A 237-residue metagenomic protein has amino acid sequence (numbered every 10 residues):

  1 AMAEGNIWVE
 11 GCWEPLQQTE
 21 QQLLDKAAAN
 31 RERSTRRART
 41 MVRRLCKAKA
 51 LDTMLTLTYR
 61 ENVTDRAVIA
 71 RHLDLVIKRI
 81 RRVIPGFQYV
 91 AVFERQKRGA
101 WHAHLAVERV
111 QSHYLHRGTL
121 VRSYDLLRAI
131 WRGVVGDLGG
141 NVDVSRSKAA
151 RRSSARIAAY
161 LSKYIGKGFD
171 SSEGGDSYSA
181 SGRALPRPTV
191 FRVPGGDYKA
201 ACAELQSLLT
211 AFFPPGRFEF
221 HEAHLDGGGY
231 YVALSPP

Functional and structural regions predicted by a protein language model:
A1-G99, V110-P237: Right-hand nucleic-acid polymerase module
